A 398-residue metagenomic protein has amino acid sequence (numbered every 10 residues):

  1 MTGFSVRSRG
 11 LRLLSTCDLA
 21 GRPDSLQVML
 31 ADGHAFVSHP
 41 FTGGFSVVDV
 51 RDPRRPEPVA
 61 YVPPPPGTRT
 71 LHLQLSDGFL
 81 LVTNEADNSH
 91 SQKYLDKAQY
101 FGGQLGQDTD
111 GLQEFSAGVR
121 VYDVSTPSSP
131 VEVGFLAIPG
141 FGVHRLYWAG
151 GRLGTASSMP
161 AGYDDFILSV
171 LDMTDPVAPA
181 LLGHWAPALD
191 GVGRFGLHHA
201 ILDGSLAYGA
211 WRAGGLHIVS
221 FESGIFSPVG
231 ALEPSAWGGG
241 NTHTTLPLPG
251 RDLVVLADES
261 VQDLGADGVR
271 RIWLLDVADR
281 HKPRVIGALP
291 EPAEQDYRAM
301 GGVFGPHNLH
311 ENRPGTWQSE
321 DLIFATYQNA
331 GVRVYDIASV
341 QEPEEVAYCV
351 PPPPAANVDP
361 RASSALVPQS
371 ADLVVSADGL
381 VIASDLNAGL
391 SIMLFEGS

Functional and structural regions predicted by a protein language model:
M1-S398: Feature marking well-ordered beta-strand scaffolds used for ligand recognition
